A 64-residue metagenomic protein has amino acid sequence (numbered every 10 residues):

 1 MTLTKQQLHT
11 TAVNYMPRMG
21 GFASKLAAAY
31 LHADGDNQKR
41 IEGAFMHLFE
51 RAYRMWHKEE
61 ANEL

Functional and structural regions predicted by a protein language model:
M1-A28: N-terminal acidic leader/helix
M1-Q6, K58-L64: Short intrinsically disordered terminal tails
A23-K58: Short, charge-rich amphipathic interface segments used for partner binding and complex assembly
